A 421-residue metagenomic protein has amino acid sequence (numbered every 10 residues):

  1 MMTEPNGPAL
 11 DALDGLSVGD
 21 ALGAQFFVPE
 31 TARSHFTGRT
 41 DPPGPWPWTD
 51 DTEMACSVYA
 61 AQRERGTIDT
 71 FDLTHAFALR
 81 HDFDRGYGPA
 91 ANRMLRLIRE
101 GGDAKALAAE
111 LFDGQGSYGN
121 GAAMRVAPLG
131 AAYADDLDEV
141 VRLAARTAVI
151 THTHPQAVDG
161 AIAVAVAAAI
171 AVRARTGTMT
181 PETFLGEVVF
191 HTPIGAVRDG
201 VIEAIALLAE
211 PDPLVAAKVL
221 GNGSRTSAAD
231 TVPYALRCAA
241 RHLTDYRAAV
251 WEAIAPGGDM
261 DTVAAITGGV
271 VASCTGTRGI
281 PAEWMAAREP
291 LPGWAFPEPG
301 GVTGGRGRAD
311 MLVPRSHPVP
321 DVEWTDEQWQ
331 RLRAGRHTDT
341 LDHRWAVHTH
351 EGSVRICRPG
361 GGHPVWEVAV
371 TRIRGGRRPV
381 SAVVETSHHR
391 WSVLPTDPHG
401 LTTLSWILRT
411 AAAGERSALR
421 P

Functional and structural regions predicted by a protein language model:
M1-P299: Structured, active/binding-site neighborhoods that engage oxygen-rich ligands
F296-E351: Negatively charged, low-complexity tracts enriched in Asp/Glu with abundant Ser/Thr
H348-H350, T371, E385: A structural detector for beta-sheet-dominated domains
G352-V354, R377-R378: Hydrophobic residues embedded in beta-strands of well-ordered beta-sheets
S353-R372: Canonical SH2 domain fold
R377-P421: Polybasic, proline/glycine-rich intrinsically disordered low-complexity segments
